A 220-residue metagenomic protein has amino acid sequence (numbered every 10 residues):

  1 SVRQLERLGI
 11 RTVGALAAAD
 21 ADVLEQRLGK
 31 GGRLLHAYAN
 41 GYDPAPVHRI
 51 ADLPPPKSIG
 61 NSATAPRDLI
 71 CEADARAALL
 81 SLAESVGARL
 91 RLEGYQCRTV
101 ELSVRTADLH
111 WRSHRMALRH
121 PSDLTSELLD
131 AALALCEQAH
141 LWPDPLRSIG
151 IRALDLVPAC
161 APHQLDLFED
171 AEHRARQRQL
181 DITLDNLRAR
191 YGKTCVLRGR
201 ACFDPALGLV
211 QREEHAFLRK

Functional and structural regions predicted by a protein language model:
V2-L146: DNA-contacting surface of Y-family translesion DNA polymerases
P121-K220: Acidic, metal-coordinating catalytic segment for phosphate/diphosphate chemistry, firing primarily on the Nudix
